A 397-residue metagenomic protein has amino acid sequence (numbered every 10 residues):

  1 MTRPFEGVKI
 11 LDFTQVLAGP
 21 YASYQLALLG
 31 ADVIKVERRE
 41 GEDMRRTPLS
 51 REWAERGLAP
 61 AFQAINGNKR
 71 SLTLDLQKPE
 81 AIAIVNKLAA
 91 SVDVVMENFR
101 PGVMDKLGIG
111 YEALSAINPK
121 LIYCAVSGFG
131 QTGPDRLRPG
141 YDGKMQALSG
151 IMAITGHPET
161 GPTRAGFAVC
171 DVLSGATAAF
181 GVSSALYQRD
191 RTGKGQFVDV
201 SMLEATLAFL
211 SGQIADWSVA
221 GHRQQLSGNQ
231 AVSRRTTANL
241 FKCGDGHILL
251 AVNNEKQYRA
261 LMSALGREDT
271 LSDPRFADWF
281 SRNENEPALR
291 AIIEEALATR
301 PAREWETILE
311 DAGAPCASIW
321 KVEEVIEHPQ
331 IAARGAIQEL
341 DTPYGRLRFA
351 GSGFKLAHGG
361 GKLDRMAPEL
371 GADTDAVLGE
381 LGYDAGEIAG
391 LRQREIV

Functional and structural regions predicted by a protein language model:
M1-R191, L340, E369, D373-V397: N-terminal helix-loop segment corresponding to the beta1-alpha1 unit of nucleotide/adenylate-binding folds
E40, G128-G130, M202-L207, D245-H247 (+2 more regions): Glycine-rich beta-alpha junction loops
W53, F62, G228-S233, A238-N239 (+3 more regions): Short Gly/Pro-enriched turn/cap motifs at secondary-structure boundaries
Q131, E159-F167, D190-T206, L226-S233 (+1 more regions): Conserved Rossmann-fold dehydrogenase catalytic segment
G156, G175-G195, A208-A220, M262-E268: Oxidoreductase and adenylate-handling cofactor-binding alpha/beta cores
A231, T236-A312, C316: Aromatic-enriched alpha-helical interface/lid elements that frame and gate functional surfaces
C243-G246, I292, A302-R303, G351-V397: An anion-binding loop in the catalytic cleft
D311-D364: A glycine-rich dinucleotide-binding beta-alpha-beta segment and adjacent secondary-structure elements that constitute
